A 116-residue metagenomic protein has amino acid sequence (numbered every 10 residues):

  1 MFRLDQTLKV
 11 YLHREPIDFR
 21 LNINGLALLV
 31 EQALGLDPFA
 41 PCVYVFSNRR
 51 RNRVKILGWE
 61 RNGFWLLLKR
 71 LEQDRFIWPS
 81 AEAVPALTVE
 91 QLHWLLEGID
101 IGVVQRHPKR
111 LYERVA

Functional and structural regions predicted by a protein language model:
M1-A116: Polybasic/polar functional segments that serve as interface/processing modules
